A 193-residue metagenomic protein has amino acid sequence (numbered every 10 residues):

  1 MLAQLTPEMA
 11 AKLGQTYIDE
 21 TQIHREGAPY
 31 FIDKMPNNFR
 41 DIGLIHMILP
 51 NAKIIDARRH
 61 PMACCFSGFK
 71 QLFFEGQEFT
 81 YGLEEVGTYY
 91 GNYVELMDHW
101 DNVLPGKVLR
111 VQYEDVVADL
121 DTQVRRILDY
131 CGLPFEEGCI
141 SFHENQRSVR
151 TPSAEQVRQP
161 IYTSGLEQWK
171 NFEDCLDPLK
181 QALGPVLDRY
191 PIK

Functional and structural regions predicted by a protein language model:
M1-P29, G68-R110, A118-K193: PAPS-dependent sulfotransferases, especially Golgi type II membrane carbohydrate sulfotransferases
P29-Y30, D56: Hydrophobic "anchor" residues on beta-strands that sit immediately upstream of conserved functional sites
F31-I32, L44: Flexible phosphate-sensing "switch/lid" loops adjacent to ATP/NTP-binding sites across phosphate-transfer
D33-R40: Adenylate-forming
P36, D115-D119: Acidic, metal-coordinating catalytic cores used for nucleic-acid/nucleotide bond scission and strand-transfer chemistry
R40-G43, F66, D121: Short N-terminal helix/helix-N-cap motif within the alpha/beta-hydrolase-1
I45-G68: Conserved phosphate-donor/acceptor-positioning beta-strand/loop module used by diverse small-molecule
D56, R110-Q112: Structural signal for conserved beta-strand scaffold positions within catalytic alpha/beta enzyme cores
